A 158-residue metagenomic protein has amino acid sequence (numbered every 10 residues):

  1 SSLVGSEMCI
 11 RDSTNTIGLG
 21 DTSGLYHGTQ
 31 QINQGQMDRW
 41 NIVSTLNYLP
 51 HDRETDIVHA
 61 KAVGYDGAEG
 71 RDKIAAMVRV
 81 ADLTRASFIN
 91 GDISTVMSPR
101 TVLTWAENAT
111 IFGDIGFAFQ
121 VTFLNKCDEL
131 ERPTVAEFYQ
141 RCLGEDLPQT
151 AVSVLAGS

Functional and structural regions predicted by a protein language model:
S1-G5: Extracellular interaction modules
S6-E7, R11-S158: C-terminal regulatory/interaction module of P-loop NTP-utilizing enzymes
